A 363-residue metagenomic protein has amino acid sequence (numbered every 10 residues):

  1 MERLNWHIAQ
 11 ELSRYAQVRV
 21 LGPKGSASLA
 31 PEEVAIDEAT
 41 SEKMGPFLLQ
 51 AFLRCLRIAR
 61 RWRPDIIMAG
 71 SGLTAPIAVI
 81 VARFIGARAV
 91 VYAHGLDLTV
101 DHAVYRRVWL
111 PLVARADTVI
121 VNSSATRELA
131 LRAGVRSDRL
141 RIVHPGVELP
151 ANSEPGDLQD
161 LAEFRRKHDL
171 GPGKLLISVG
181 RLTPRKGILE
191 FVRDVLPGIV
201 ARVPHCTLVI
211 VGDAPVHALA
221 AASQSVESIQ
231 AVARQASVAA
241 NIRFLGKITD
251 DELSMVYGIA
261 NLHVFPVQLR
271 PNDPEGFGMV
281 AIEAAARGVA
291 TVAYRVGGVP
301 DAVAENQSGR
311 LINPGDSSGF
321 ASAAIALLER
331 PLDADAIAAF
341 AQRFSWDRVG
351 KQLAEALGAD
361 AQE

Functional and structural regions predicted by a protein language model:
M1-A27, E32: N-terminal subdomain of nucleotide-sugar transferases
A69-A75: Short His-centered aromatic/hydrophobic patch
A125, G146: Carbohydrate-associated surface elements
Q159, L170-K186, V192, L196-P197 (+1 more regions): Conserved donor-binding/catalytic core segment of Leloir-type glycosyltransferases
G212, A222-E252: Nucleotide-activated donor-binding/catalytic signature segment of Leloir-type glycosyltransferases, i.e., the conserved
N241, K247, G258-D273, V289: Acidic donor-binding loop of glycosyltransferase active sites
A281-A286, A290-A293, V303: Short hydrophobic beta-strand element within catalytic cores of glycosyltransferases and related nucleotide-activated
E305-N306, R310-S317, I325-P331: Conserved acidic donor-binding segment of nucleotide-sugar-dependent glycosyltransferases
